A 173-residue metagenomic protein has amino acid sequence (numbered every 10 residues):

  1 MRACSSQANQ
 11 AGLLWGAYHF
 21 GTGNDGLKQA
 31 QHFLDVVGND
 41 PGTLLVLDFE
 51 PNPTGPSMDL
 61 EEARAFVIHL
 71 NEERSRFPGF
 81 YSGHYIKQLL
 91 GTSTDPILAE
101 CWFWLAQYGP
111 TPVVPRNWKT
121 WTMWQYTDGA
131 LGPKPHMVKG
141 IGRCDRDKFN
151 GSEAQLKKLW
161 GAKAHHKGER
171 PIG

Functional and structural regions predicted by a protein language model:
M1-R76: Substrate-binding cleft of extracellular glycoside hydrolase catalytic domains
S5-S6, S57, S75, S82 (+4 more regions): Generic serine detector
Q7-Q10, Q29-Q31, Q88, Q107 (+2 more regions): Residue-identity detector for glutamine
L44-N117: Catalytic domains of cell-wall/extracellular-matrix polysaccharide-remodeling enzymes, centered on de-N-acetylation
T94-G173: Functionally critical loop-and-helix segments that line ligand-binding/catalytic clefts of soluble enzyme domains
